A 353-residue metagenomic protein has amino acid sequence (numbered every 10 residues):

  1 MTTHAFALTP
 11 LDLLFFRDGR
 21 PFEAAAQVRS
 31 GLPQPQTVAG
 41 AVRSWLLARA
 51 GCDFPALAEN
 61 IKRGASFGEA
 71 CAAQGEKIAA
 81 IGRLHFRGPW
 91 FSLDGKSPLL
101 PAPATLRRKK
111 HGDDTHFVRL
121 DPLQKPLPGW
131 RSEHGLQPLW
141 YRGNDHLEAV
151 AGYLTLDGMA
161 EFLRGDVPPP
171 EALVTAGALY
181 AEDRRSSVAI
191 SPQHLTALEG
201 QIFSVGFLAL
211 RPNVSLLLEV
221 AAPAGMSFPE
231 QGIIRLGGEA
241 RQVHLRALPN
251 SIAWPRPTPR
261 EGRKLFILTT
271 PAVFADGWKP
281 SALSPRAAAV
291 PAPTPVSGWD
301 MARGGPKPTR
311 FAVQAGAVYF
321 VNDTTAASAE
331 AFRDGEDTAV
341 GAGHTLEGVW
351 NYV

Functional and structural regions predicted by a protein language model:
T2-V353: Conserved active-site/ligand-binding neighborhood in enzyme cores
